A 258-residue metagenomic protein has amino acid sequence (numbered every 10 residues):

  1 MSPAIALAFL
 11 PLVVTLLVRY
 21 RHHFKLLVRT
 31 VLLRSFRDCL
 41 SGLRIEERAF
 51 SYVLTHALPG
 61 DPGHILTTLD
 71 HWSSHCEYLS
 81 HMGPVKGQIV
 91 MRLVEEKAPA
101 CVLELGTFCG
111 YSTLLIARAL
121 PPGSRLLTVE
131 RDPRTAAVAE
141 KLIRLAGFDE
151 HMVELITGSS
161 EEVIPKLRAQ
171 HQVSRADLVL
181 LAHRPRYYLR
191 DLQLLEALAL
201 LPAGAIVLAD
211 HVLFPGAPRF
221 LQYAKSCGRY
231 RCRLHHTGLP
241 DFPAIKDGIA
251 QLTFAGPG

Functional and structural regions predicted by a protein language model:
M1-P62: N-terminal auxiliary segments of SAM/dcSAM-dependent transferases
P3, L12, R21-H22, Y187-G258: C-terminal substrate-binding/active-site "lid" region of AdoMet-derived donor-dependent transferases
S41-R44, A57-G63, H75-Q88: Conserved SAM-binding loop and adjacent beta-strand
P99-F108: Conserved class I S-adenosyl-L-methionine
T113-A117: Conserved SAM-dependent methyltransferase scaffold
R125-E130: Conserved SAM-binding motif I beta-strand of class I
P133-R175: S-adenosyl-L-methionine
H171-L181, I206: Short SAM/SAH-binding signature in class I
